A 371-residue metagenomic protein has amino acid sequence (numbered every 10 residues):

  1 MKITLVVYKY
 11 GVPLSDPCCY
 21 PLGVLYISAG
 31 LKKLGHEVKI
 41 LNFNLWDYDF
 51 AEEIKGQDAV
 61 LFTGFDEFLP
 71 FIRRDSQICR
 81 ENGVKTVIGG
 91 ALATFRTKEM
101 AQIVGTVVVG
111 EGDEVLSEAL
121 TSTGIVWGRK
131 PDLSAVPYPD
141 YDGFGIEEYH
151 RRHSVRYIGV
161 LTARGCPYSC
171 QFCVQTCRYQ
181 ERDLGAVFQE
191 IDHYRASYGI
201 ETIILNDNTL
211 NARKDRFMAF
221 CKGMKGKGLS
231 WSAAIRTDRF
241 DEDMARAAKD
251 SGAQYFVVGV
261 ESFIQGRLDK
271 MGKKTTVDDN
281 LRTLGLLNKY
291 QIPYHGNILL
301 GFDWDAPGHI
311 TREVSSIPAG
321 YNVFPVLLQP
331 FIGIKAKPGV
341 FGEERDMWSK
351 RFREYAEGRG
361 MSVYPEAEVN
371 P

Functional and structural regions predicted by a protein language model:
M1-G199: Acidic, low-complexity intrinsically disordered segments
K2-P13, R152, P293, G308-P371: C-terminal accessory regions of radical SAM enzymes
K39-N42, I88, A233, G296 (+1 more regions): A structural preference for short, hydrophobic beta-strand core positions in alpha/beta folds
D47-A51, T94, M218, D241-E242 (+2 more regions): Structural motif corresponding to alpha-helix initiation and N-cap regions
N82, Q102-V104, K227, S251 (+1 more regions): Short, structured coil segments at secondary-structure junctions
T97-Q102, M244, D303-P318: Catalytic cores of alpha/beta
Y141-H295, L300-F302: Radical SAM [4Fe-4S] cluster-binding motif and immediate context
